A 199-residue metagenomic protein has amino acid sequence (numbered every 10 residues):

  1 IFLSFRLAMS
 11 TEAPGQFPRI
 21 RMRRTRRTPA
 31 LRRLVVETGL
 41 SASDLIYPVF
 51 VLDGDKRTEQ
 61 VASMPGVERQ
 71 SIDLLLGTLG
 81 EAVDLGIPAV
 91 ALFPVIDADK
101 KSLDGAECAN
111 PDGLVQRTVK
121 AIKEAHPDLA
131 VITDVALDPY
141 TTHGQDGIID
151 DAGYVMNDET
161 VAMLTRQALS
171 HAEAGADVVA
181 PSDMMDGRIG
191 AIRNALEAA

Functional and structural regions predicted by a protein language model:
I1-A8: Short, Lys/Arg-enriched N-terminal segments with co-localized hydrophobic residues within the first ~10-30 amino acids
S10-R57: N-terminal amphipathic alpha-helix/helix-capping segment at the start of soluble metabolic enzymes
D53-A199: Alpha/beta enzyme core
